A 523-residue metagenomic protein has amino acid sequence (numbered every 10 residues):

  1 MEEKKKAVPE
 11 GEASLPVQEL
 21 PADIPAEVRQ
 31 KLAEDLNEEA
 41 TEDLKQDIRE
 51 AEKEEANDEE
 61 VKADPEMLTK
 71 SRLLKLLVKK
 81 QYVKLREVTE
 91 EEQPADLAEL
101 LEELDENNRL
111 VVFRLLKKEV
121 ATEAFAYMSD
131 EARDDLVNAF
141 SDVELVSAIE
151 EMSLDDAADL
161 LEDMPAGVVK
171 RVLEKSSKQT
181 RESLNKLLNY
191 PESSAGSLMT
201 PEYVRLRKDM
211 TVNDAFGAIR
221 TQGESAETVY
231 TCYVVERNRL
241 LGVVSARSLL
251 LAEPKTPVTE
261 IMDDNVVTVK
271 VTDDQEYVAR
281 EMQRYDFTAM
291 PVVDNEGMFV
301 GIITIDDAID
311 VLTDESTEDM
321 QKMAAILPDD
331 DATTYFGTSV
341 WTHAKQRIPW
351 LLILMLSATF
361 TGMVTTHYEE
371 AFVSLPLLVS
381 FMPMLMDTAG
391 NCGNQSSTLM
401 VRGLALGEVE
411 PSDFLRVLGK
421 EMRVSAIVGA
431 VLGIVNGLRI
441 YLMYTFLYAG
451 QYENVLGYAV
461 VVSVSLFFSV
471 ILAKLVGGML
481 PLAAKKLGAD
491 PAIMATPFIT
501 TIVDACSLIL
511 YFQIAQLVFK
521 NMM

Functional and structural regions predicted by a protein language model:
E2-D330: Hydrophobic packing positions in regular secondary-structure scaffolds
P94, W350-A358, F381, L385 (+13 more regions): Alpha-helical transmembrane segments in multi-pass membrane proteins
D307-H343, N394-G419: Non-transmembrane, extramembrane segments of multi-pass ion/lipid transporters
G337-Q346, E410-S425, V460, K486-I502: Membrane-interface segments at loop-to-transmembrane junctions
M355-F372, V435-G450: Juxtamembrane "helix exit" motif at the C-terminal ends of alpha-helical transmembrane segments in multi-pass membrane
H367-F381, Y448-V461: Membrane-water interface of transmembrane alpha-helices in multipass transporters/channels
S380, N394-A405, P481-K485, T496-P497 (+1 more regions): Re-entrant/interfacial helical elements at transmembrane boundaries that shape and gate the permeation pathway
F414-R439, M443-Y444, Y448-Q451: Short alpha-helical transmembrane segments in multi-pass integral membrane proteins
